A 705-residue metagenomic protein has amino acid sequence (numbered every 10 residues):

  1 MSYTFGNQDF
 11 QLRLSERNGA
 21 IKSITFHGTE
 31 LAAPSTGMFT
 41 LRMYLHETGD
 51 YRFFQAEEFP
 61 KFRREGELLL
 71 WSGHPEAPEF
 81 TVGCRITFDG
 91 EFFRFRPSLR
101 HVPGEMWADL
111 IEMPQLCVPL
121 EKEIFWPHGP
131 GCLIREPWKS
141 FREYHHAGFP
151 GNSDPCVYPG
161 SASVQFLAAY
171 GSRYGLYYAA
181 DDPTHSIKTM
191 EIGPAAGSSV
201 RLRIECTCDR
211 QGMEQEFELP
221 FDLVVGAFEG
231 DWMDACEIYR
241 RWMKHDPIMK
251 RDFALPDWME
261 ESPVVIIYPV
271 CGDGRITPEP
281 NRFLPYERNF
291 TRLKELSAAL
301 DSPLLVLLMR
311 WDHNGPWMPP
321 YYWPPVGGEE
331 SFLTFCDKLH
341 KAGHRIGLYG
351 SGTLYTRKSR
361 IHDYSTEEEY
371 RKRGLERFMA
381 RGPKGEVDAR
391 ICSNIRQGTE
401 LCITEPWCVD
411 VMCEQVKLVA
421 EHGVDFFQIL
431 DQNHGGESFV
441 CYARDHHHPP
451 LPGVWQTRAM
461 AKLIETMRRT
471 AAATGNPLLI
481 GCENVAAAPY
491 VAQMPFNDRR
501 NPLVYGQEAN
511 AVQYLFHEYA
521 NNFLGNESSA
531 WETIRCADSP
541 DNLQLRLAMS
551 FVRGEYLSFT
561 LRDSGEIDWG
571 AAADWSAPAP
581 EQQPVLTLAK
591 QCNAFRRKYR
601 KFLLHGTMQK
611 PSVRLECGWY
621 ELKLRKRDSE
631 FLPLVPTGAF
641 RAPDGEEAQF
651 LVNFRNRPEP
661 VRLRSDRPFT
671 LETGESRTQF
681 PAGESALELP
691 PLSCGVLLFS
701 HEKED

Functional and structural regions predicted by a protein language model:
T4-L305, K338, A342-R345, F426 (+4 more regions): Carbohydrate-recognition beta-sandwich/jelly-roll modules in extracellular/periplasmic carbohydrate-active proteins
E205, E216-D222, Q456-E675: Active-site-proximal substrate-binding groove within the catalytic cores of carbohydrate-active enzymes
V264-E287, N314-E329, S393-V411, D445-A459 (+1 more regions): The substrate-binding groove and active-site-proximal loops of carbohydrate-active enzymes, especially glycoside
N281-L296, C408-A420, L543: Short, acidic/polar
V306-A380, A459-C482: Acidic/aromatic-lined carbohydrate-recognition and catalytic surfaces of CAZymes acting on diverse glycans
S331, D337, R345-V419, V504-Y519: Active-site-adjacent "subsite" loops/lids of carbohydrate-active enzymes
E400-Q493, Q507: Active-site neighborhood of glycoside hydrolase catalytic domains
P681-D705: C-terminal beta-strand-rich structural cap/linker in extracellular carbohydrate-active enzymes
